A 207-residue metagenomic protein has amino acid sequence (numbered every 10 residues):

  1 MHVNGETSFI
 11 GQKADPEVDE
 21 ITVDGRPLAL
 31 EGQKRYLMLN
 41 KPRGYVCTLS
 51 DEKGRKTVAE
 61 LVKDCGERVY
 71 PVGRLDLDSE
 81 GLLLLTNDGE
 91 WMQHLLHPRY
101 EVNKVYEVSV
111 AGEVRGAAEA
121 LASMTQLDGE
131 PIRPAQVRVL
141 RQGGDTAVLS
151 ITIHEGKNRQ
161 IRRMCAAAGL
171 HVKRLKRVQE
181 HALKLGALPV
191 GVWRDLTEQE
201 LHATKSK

Functional and structural regions predicted by a protein language model:
M1-K207: Basic, flexible Lys/Arg- and Gly-enriched helix-loop patches that mediate nucleic-acid binding at interfaces with rRNA
